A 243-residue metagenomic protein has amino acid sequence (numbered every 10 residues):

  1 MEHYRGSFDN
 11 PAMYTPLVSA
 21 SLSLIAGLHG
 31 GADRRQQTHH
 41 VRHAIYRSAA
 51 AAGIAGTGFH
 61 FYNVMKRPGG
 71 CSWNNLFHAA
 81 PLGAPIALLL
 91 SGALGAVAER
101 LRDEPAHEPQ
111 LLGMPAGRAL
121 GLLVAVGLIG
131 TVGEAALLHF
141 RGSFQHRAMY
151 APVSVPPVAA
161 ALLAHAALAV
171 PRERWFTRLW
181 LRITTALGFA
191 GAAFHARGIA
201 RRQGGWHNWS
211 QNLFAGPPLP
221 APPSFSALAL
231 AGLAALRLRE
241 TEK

Functional and structural regions predicted by a protein language model:
M1-K243: Short amphipathic, positively biased membrane-proximal segments that drive organelle/inner-membrane targeting
